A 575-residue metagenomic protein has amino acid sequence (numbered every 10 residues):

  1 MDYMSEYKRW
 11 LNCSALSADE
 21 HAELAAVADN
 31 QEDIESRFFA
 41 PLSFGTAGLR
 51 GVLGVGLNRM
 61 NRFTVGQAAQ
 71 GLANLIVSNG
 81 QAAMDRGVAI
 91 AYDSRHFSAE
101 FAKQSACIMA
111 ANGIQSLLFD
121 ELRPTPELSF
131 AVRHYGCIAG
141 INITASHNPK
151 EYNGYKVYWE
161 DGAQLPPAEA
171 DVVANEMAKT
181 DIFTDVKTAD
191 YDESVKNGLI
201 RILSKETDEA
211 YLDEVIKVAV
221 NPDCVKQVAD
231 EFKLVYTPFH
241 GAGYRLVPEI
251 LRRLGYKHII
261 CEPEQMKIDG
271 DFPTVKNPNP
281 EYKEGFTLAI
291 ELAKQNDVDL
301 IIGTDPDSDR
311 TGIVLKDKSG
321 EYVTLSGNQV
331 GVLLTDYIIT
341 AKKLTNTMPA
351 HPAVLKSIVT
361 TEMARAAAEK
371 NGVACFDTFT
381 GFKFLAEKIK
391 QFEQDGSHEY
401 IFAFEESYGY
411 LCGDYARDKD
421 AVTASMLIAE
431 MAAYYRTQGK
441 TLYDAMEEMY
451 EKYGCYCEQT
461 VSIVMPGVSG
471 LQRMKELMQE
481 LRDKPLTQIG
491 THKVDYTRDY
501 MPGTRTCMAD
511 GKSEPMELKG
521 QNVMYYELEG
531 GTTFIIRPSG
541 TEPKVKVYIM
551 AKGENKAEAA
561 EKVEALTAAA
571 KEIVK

Functional and structural regions predicted by a protein language model:
D2, Y7-S105, S194-E231, A242: An N-terminal, well-structured beta->alpha segment
D33-L42, N153-T287, A293: Gly/Ser/Thr-enriched, mixed-charge loops and adjacent short helices that form phosphate/oxyanion-binding elements
F38-N58, A145-N148, L234, P238-I250 (+4 more regions): Conserved phosphate/anionic-ligand binding catalytic regions in large, soluble enzymes, centered on
A89-Y152, K257-G312: N-terminal small/polar loop signature for handling phosphorylated ligands or for N-terminal nucleophile
F101-M109, Y152-W159, D309-Q329, A364: Short Gly/Thr/Asp-enriched flexible loops that form oxyanion-binding sites at enzyme active sites
Y158-A189, N328-H351, K356-R365, A421 (+1 more regions): Glycine-rich phosphate-binding loop plus the immediately following alpha-helix
K294, V298-L300, E321-V323, A341-R537 (+3 more regions): Phosphate-binding and adjacent anionic-ligand microenvironments
